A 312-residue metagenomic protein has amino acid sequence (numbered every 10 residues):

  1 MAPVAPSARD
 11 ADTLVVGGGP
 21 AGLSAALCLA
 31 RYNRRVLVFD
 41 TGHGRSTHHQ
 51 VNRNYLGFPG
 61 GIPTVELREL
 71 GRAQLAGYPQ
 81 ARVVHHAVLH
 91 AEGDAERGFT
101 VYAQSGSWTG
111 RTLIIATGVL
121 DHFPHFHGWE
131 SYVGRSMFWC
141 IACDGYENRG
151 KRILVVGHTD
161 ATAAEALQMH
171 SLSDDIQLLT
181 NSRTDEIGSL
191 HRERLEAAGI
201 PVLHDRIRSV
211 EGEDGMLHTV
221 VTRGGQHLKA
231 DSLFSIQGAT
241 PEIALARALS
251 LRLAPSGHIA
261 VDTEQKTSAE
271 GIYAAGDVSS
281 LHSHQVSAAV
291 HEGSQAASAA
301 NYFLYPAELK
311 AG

Functional and structural regions predicted by a protein language model:
A2-L14, A81-K151, F234, I259-T263 (+1 more regions): FAD-binding core/adjacent interface of flavoenzyme oxidoreductases
P3-P6, A11-E69, A161-D185: Beta1-alpha1 glycine-rich phosphate/pyrophosphate-binding loop at the start of Rossmann-like nucleotide-binding domains
G19-P20, V119-D121, D160-A161, S279-S280: Residue-level detector of alpha-helix initiation sites
A26-L27, A163-E165, A275-G312: A conserved FAD-binding loop/helix module that cradles the flavin
N54-G57, L154-V156, E193-A197: Short, hinge-like loop/turn segments at secondary-structure boundaries
E69-Y102, S107-G110, S171-A260, Y302-G312: A Rossmann-like FAD-binding core segment of flavoenzymes
L120, S131-E147, Q237-S283, A289 (+1 more regions): FAD-site-proximal beta/loop scaffold in flavoenzymes
